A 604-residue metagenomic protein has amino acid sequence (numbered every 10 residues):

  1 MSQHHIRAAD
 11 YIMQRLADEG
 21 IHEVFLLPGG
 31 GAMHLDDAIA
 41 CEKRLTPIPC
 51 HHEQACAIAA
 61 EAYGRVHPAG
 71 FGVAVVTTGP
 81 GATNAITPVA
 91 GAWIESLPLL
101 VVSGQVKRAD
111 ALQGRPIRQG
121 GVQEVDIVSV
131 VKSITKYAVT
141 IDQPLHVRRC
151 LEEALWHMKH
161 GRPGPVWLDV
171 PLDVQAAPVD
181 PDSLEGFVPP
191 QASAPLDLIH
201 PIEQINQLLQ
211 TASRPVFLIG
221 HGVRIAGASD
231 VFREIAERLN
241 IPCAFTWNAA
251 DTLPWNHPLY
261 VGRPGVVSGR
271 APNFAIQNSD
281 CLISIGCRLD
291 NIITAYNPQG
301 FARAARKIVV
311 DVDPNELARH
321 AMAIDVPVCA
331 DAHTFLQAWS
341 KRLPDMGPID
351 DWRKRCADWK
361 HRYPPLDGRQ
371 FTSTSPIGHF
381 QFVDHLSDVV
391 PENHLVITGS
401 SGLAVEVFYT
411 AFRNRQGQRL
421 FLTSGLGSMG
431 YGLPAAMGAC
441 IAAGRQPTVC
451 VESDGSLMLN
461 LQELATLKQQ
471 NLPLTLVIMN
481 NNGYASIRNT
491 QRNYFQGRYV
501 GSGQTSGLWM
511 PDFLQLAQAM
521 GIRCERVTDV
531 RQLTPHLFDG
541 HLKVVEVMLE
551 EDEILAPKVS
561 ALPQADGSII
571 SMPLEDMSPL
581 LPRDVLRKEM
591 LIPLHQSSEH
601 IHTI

Functional and structural regions predicted by a protein language model:
S2-G347, V389-E392, P473-L476, Q496: N-terminal alpha/beta PP-like core and its mobile active-site loop of ThDP/TPP-dependent enzymes
A9-M13, A17-G20, L27-G30, L35-E42 (+2 more regions): Active-site diphosphate/adenylate-binding microenvironment
Q113-V122, V266, N273, L317-H320 (+3 more regions): Thiamine diphosphate
L168-A176, C356-R362, A561, P579: A short, charged, Gly/Pro-tolerant segment at domain boundaries
D169, I397-S400, E546-V547: Short beta-strand segments
E185-P201, I349-S375: Long, charged amphipathic helices and adjacent flexible linkers at domain junctions
H221-G222, C287-R288, S401, S453-S456 (+1 more regions): Active-site metal-binding loops of divalent metal-dependent hydrolases
F245, P348, K354-R355, M572 (+2 more regions): Short helix-loop capping/hinge segments that flank enzyme active sites or metal/cofactor-binding pockets
